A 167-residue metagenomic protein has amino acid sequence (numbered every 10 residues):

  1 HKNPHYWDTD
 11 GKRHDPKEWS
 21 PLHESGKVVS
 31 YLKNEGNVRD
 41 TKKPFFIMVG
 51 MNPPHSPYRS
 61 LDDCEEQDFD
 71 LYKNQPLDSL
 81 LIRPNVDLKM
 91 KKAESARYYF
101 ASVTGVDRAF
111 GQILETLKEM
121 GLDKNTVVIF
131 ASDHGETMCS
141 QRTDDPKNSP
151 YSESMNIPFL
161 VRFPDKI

Functional and structural regions predicted by a protein language model:
K2-H14, Y31-I167: Active-site-proximal cap/lid insertion segments
D15-P21: Outer-membrane beta-barrel proteins
P21-S25, V29, D107: Short, amphipathic alpha-helical "lid/cap" segments that border enzyme active or binding sites
